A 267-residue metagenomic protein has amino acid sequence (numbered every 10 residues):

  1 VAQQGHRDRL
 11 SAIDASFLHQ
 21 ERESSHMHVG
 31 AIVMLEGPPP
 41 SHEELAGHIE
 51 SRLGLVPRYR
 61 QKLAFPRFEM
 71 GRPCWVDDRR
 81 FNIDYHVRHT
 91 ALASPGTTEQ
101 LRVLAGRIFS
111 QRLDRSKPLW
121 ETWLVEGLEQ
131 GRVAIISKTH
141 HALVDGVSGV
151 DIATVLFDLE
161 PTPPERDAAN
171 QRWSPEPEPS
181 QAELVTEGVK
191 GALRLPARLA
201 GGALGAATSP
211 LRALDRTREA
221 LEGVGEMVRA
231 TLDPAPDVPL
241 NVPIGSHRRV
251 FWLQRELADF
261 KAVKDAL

Functional and structural regions predicted by a protein language model:
V1-I13, E21-H26, G30-L267: Soluble acyl-CoA-dependent acyltransferase catalytic core bearing the H(X)4D motif
